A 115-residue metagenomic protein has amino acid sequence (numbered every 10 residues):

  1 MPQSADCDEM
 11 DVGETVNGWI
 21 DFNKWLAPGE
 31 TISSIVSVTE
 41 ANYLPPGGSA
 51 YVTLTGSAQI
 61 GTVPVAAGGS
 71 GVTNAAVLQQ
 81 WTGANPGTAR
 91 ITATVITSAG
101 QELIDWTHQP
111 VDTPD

Functional and structural regions predicted by a protein language model:
M1-E30, T113-D115: Predominantly extracytoplasmic/ectodomain segments of secreted and cell-surface proteins
W25-P28, A84, S98: Short solvent-exposed strand-capping/beta-turn motif centered on an Asx-Ser/Thr pair
W25-S34, Y43-S49: Extracellular acidic loop/turn motifs
N42-T73: Low-complexity "stalk/linker" and mucin-like segments enriched in Ser/Thr/Pro/Ala/Gly
A75-Q79: Short strand-edge motifs at loop-to-beta-strand transitions and within beta-strands of extracellular beta-rich domains
W81-G87: Surface-exposed, short loops/turns at beta-strand junctions within beta-sandwich domains
G87-A99: A short beta-strand micro-motif common to beta-rich folds, especially ectodomain repeats
Q101-D112: C-terminal edge beta-strand
